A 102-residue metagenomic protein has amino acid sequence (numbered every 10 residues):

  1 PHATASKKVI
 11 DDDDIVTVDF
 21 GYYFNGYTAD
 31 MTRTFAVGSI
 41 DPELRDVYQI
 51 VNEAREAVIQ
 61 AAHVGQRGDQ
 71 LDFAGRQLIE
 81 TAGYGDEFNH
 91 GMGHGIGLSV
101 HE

Functional and structural regions predicted by a protein language model:
P1-E102: Active-site neighborhoods and metal-handling regions in enzymes and metal-associated proteins
